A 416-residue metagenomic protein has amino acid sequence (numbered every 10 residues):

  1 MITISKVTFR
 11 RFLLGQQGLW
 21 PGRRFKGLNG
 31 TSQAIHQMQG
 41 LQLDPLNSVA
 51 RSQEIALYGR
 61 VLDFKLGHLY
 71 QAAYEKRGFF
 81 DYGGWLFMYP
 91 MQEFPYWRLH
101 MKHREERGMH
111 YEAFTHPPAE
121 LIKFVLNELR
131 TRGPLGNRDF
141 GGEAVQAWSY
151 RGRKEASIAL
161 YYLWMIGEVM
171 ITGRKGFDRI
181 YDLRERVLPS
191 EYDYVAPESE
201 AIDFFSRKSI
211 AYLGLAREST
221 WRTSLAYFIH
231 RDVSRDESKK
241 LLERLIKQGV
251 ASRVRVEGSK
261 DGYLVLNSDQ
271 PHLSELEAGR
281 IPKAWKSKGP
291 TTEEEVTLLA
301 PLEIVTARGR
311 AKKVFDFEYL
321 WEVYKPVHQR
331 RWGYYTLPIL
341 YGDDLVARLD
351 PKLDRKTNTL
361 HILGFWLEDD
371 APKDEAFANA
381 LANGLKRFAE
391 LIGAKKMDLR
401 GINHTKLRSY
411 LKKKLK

Functional and structural regions predicted by a protein language model:
M1-K416: Long, charged, low-complexity, helical-prone intrinsically disordered regions
